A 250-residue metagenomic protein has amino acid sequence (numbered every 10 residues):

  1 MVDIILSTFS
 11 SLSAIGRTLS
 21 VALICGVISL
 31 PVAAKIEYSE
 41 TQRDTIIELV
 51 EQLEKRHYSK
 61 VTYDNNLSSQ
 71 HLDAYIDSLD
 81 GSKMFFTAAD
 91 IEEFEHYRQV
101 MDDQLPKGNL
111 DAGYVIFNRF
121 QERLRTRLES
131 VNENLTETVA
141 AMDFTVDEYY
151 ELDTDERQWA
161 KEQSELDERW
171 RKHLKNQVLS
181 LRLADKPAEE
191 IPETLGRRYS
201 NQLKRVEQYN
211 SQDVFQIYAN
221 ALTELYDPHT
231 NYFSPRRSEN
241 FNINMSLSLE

Functional and structural regions predicted by a protein language model:
M1-A14: N-terminal secretory signal peptides that target proteins for export/translocation
S13-I24: Sec-dependent signal peptide hydrophobic core
S29-P31: N-terminal signal peptide c-region/cleavage motif recognized by signal peptidases
A33-E250: Flexible, low-complexity junctional segments that flank or bridge functional domains
